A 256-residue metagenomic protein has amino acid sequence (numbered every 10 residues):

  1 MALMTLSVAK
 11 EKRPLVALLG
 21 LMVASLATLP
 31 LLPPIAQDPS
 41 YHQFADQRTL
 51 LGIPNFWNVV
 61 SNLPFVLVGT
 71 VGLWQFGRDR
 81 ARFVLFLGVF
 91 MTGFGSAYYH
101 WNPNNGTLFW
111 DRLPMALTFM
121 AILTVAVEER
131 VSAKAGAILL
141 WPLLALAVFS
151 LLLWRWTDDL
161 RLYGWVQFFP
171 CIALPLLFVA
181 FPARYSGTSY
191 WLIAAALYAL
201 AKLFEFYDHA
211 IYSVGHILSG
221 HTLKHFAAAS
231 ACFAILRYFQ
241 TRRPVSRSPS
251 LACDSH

Functional and structural regions predicted by a protein language model:
A2-L139, F149-L152, W156-D159, Y185-R247: Early transmembrane hairpin module of multi-pass membrane proteins
N62-T70, L144, Q167-L174: Core segments of transmembrane alpha-helices that mediate helix-helix packing or line hydrophobic substrate/ligand
L152-Y185: Active-site rim beta-loop-alpha module in soluble metabolic enzymes
S246-H256: Short, highly charged, low-complexity non-transmembrane loops/tails of multi-pass membrane proteins
